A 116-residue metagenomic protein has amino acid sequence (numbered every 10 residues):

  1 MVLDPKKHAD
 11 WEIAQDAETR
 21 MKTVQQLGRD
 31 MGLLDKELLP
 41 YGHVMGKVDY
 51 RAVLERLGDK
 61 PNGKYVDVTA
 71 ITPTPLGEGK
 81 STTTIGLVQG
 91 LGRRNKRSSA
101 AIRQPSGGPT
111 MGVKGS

Functional and structural regions predicted by a protein language model:
M1-T74, G92-K96: Extreme N-terminal, non-catalytic leader segments that precede Walker-type/kinase nucleotide-binding cores
T19, L33, T82, G86 (+1 more regions): Charged, alpha-helix-enriched surfaces in structured cytosolic catalytic cores of large nucleotide-utilizing machines
D49-A52, E78-K80, G107-S116: Short acidic, glycine/serine/threonine-rich loops at helix termini
D67-L87, L91, Q104: Glycine-rich phosphate-binding P-loop
I85-S116: Walker A/P-loop NTP-binding active-site region of P-loop NTPases, recognizing the glycine-rich GxxxxGKT/S
